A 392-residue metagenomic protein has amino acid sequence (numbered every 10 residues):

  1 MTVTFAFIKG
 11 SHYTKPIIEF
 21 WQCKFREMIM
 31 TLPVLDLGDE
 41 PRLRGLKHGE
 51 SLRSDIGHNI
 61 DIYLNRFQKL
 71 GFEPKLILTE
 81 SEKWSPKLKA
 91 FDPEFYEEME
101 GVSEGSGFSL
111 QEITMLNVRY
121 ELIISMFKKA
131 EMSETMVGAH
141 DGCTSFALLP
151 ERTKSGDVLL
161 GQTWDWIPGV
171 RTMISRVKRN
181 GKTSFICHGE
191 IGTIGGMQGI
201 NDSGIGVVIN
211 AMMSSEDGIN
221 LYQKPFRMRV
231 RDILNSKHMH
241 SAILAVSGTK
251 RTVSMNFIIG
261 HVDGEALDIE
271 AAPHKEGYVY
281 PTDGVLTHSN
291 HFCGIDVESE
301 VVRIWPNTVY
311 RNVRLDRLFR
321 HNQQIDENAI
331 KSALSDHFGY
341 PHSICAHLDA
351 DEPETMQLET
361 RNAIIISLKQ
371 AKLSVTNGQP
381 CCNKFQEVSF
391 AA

Functional and structural regions predicted by a protein language model:
F25-G142, I233-A392: C-terminus-biased signal that marks the final domain/tail of proteins
E121-M228, L244, R361, L373-V375: Internal mixed beta-strand/loop scaffold within catalytic domains of large alpha/beta enzymes
